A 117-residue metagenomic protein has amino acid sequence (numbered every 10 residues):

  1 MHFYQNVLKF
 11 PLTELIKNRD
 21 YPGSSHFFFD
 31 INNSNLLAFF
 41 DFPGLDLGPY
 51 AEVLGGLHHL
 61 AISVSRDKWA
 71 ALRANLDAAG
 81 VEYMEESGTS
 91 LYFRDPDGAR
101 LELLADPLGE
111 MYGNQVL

Functional and structural regions predicted by a protein language model:
M1-L36: Core segments of cupin and vicinal oxygen chelate
E14-L15, G23, G44-P49, M111: A short, acidic/glycine-rich surface segment
K17-N18, T89-S90, M111: Residue-level "edge-of-site" marker
L54-R100, P107-L108: Vicinal oxygen chelate
L108-L117: A short, polar/charged loop-to-alpha-helix boundary motif
